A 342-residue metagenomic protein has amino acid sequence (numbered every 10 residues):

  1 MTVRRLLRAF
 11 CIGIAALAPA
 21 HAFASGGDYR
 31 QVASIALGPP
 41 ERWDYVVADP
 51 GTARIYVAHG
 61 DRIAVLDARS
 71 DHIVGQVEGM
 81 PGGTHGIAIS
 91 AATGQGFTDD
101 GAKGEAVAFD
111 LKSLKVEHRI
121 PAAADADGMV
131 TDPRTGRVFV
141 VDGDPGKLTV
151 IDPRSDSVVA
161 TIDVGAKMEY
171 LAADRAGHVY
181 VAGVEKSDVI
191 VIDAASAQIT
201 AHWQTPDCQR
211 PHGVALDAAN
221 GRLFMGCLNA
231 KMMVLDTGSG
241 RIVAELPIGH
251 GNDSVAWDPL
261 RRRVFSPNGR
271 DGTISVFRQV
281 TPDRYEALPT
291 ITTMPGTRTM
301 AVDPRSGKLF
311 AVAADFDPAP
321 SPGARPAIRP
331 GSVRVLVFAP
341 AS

Functional and structural regions predicted by a protein language model:
M1-R5: N-terminal secretory signal peptides that target proteins for export/translocation
R8-H21: Bacterial N-terminal signal peptides
H21-S342: Predominantly soluble domains enriched in secretory-pathway, periplasmic, or organellar proteins
